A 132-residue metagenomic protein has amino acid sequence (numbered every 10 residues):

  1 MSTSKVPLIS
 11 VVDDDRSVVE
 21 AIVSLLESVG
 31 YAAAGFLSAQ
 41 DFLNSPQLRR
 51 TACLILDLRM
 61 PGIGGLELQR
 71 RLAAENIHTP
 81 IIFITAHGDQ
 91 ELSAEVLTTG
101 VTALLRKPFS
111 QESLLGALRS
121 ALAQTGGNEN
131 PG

Functional and structural regions predicted by a protein language model:
R16-A34: Two-component/phosphorelay signaling modules centered on CheY-like receiver
L37-S38, I63-E67: Acidic catalytic/metal-coordinating carboxylates
R49-I55: Active-site beta3 strand of CheY-like receiver
M60: Receiver (REC) domain active-site loop signature in two-component systems and cognate sites in sensor histidine kinases
E67, G88-A103: Alpha4 helix (beta4-alpha4-beta5 surface) of REC/receiver domains from two-component response regulators
E91, F109-R119: C-terminal output helix
